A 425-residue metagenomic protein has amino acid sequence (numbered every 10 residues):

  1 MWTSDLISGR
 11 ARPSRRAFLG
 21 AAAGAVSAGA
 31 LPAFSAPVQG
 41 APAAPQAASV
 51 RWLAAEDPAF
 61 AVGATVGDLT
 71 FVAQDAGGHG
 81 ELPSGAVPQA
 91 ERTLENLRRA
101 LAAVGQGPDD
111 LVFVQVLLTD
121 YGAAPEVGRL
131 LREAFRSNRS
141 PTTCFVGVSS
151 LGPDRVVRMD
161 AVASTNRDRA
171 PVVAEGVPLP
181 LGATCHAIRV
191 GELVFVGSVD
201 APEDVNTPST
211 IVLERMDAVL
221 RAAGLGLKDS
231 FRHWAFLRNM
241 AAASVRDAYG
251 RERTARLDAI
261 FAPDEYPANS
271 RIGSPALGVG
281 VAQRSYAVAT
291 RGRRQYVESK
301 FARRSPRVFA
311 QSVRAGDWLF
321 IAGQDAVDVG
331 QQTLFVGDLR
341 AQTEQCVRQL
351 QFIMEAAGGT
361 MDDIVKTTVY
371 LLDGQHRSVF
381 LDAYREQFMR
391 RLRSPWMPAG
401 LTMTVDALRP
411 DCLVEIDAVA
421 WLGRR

Functional and structural regions predicted by a protein language model:
W2-E91, E95, R99-F113, L118-R348 (+2 more regions): N-terminal presequence-like segments and the immediate start of the first folded domain
